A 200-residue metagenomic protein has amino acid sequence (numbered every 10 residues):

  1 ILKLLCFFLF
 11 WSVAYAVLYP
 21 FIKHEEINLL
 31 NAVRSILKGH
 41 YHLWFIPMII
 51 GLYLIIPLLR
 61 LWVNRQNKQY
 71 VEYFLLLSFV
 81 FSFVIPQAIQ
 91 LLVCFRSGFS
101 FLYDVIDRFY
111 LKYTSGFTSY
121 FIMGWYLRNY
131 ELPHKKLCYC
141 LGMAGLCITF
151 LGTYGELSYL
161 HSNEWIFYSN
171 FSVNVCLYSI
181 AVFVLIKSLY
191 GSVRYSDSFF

Functional and structural regions predicted by a protein language model:
I1-F200: Alpha-helical transmembrane segments and their immediate juxtamembrane cytosolic regions
